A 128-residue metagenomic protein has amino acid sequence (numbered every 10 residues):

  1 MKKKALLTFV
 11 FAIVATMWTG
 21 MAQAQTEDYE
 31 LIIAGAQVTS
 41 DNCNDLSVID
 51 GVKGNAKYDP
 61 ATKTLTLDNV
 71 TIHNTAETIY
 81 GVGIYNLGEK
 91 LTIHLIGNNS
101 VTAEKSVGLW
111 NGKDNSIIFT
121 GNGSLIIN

Functional and structural regions predicted by a protein language model:
M1-F9: Bacterial N-terminal signal peptides that target proteins for export
T8, Q23-N128: A composition-driven surface/loop motif
F9-M17: Bacterial N-terminal signal peptides
